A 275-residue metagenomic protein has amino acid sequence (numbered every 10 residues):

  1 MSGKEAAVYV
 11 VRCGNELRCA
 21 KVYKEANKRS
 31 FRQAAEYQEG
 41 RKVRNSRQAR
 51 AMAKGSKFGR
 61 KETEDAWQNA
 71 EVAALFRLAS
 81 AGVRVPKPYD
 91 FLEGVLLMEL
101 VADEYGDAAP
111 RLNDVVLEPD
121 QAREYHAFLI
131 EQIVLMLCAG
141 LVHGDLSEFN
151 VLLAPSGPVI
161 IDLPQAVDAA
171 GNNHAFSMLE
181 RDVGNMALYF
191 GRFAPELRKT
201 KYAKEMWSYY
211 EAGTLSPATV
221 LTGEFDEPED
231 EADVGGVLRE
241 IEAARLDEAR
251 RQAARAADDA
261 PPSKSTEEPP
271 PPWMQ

Functional and structural regions predicted by a protein language model:
M1-A108, C138: Conserved ATP-binding subdomain of kinase catalytic cores across diverse folds
V101, D162-V167: Activation of the activation-loop gatekeeper triad in protein kinase-fold domains
G106-E118: AlphaC helix of the protein kinase catalytic domain
D120, E124, F128, L135-A139 (+3 more regions): Regulatory N- and C-terminal appendages and interdomain linkers associated with kinase/kinase-like NTP transferase
C138-E148, L153: Catalytic-loop of the protein kinase fold
N150-D162: Conserved protein kinase catalytic/activation segment
V167-H174: Short beta-alpha connecting loops at secondary-structure transitions that line or flank enzyme active sites
